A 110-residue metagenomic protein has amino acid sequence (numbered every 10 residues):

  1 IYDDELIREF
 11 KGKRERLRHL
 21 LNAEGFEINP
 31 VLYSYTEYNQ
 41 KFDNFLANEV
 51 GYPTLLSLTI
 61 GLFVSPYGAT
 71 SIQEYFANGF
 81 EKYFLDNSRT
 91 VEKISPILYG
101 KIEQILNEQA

Functional and structural regions predicted by a protein language model:
I1-A110: Active-site-flanking segments in enzyme catalytic domains
